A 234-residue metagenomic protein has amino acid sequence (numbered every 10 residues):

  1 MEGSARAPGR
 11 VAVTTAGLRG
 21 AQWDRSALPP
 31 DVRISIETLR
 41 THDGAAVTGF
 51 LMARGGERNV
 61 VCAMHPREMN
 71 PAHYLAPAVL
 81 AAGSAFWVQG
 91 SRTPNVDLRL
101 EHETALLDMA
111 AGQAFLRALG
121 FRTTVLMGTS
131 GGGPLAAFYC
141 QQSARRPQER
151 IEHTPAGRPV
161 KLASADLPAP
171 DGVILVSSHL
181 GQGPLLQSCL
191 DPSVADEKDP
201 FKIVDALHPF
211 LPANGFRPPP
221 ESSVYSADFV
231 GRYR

Functional and structural regions predicted by a protein language model:
G3-N59: N-terminal cap/lid segment of alpha/beta-hydrolase-fold proteins
G55-R58, A63-N70: Active-site glycine-rich loops that stabilize anionic/oxyanionic intermediates across multiple enzyme folds
V61-A63, F86, V173: Hydrophobic beta-strand anchors of alpha/beta hydrolase catalytic cores
A76-L100: Conserved alpha/beta-hydrolase
R92-V125: Catalytic nucleophile-loop/oxyanion-hole region of alpha/beta-hydrolase and closely related hydrolase-like folds
M127-A137: Gly/Ala-rich beta-loop-alpha elbow adjacent to hydrolase catalytic centers
F138-D171: Conserved hydrolase catalytic core segment
P159-R234: Alpha/beta-hydrolase-fold enzymes
